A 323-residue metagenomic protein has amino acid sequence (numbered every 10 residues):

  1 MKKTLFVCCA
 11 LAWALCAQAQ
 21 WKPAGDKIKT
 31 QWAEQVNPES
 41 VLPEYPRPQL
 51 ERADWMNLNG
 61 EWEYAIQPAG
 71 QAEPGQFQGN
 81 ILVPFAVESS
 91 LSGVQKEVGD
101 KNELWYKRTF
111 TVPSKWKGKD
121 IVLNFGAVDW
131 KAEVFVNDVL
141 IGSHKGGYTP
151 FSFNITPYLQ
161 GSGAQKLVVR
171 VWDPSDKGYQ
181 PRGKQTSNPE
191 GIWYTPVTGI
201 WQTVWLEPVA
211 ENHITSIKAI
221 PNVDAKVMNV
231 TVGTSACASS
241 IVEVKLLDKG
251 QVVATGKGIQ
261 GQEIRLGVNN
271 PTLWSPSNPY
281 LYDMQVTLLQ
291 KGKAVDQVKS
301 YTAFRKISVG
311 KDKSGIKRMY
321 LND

Functional and structural regions predicted by a protein language model:
M1-W21: Bacterial Sec-dependent N-terminal signal peptides
Q20-W55: N-terminal pre-domain segments of enzymes
W62, D138, V204, Y282 (+2 more regions): Conserved, mostly hydrophobic/aromatic
E63-Q67, K96-E97, K101-H213, C237-S239 (+1 more regions): Accessory beta-strand-rich segments of carbohydrate-active enzymes
F135-I141, L247-K249, K291, N322-D323: Short strand-turn-strand beta-turns centered on an Asx-Gly dipeptide
V136, K226-G258, I264: Beta-strand-rich binding/interaction modules
P208-A238, K313, R318: Surface beta-strand/loop "capping" patches
I217-P221, Q285-N322: N-terminal carbohydrate-binding accessory modules
